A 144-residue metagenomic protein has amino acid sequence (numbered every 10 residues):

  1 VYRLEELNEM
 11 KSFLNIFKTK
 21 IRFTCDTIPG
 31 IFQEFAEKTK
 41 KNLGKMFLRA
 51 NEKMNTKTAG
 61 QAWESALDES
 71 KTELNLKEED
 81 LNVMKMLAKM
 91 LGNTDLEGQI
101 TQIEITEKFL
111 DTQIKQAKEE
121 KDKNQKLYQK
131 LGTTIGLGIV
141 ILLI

Functional and structural regions predicted by a protein language model:
V1-E52: Juxtamembrane/interface alpha-helical elements of multi-pass membrane proteins
E9, I16, F23, V83 (+2 more regions): Charged, amphipathic alpha-helical oligomerization/scaffolding segments
L43-L67: Hydrophobic alpha-helical transmembrane segments and immediately flanking/interface helices in integral membrane
L67-G98: Short, non-transmembrane cytosolic segments of multipass membrane proteins
M90-T133: Membrane-interface, cytosolic juxtamembrane amphipathic helix immediately N-terminal to a transmembrane helix, enriched
I135-G138: Lipid-exposed faces of alpha-helical membrane segments in multi-pass integral membrane proteins
I141-I144: Juxtamembrane boundary at the C-terminal end of a transmembrane helix
